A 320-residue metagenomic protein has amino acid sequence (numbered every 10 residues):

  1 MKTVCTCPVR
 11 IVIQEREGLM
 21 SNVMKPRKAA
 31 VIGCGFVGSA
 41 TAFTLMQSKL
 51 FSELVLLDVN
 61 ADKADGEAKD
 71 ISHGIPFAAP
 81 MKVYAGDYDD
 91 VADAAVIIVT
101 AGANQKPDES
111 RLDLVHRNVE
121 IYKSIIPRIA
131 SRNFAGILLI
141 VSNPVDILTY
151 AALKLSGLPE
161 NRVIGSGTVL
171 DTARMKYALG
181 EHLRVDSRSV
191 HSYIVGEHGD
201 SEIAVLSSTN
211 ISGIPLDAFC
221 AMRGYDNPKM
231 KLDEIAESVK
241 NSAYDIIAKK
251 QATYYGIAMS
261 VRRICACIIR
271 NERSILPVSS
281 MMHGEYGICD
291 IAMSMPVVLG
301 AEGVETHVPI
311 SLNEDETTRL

Functional and structural regions predicted by a protein language model:
T6-M20: Short, Lys/Arg-enriched N-terminal segments with co-localized hydrophobic residues within the first ~10-30 amino acids
C34-G35: Glycine-rich Rossmann-fold phosphate-binding loop(s) that bind the pyrophosphate of adenine dinucleotide cofactors
G38-S39: N-terminal Rossmann-fold NAD(P) dinucleotide-binding loop
L45: Aromatic pocket-lining residues of Rossmann-like dinucleotide-binding sites
E53, L57-A95, E109: Conserved N-terminal Rossmann-fold NAD(P) cofactor-binding segment
A101-A103: Conserved NAD(P)H cofactor-binding loop of Rossmann-fold oxidoreductase domains
S110-K176: Rossmann-like NAD(P)(H) cofactor-binding subdomain of soluble oxidoreductases
S156-R162, D171-E314, T318-R319: C-terminal substrate-binding/catalytic lobe of Rossmann-fold NAD(P)-dependent dehydrogenases
